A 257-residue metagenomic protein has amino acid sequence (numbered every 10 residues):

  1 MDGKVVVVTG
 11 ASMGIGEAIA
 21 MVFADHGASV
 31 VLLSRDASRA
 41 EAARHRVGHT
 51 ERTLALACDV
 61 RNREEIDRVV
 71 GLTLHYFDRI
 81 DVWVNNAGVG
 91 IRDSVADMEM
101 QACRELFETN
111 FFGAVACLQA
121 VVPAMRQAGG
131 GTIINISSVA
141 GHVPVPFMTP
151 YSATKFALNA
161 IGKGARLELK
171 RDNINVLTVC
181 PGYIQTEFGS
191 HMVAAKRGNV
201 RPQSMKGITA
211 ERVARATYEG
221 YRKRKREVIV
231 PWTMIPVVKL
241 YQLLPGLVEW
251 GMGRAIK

Functional and structural regions predicted by a protein language model:
V5, S12-M13: Conserved glycine-rich cofactor-binding loop
H26-A43: Conserved glycine-rich Rossmann-like NAD(P)H-binding loop of the short-chain dehydrogenase/reductase
A37, A57-R68, M100: The beta1-alpha1 cofactor-binding region of Rossmann-like NAD(H)/NADP(H)-dependent oxidoreductases
S94-V95, E99-R104: Substrate-binding pocket helix/loop in short-chain dehydrogenase/reductase
L118, T154: Active-site helix of classical SDR
S138: Residue(s) in the substrate-gating loop at a strand-loop-helix junction that position the organic substrate next
R171-W232: SDR active-site lid
